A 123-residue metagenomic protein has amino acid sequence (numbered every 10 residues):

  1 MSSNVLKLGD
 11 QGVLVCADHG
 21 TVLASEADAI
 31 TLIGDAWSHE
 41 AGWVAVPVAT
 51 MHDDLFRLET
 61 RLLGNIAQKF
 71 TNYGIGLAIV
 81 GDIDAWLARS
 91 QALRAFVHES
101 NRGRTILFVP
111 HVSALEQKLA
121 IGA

Functional and structural regions predicted by a protein language model:
S2-A123: Amphipathic, Lys/Arg-enriched alpha-helical "gate/interface" segment within cytosolic domains that mediates
